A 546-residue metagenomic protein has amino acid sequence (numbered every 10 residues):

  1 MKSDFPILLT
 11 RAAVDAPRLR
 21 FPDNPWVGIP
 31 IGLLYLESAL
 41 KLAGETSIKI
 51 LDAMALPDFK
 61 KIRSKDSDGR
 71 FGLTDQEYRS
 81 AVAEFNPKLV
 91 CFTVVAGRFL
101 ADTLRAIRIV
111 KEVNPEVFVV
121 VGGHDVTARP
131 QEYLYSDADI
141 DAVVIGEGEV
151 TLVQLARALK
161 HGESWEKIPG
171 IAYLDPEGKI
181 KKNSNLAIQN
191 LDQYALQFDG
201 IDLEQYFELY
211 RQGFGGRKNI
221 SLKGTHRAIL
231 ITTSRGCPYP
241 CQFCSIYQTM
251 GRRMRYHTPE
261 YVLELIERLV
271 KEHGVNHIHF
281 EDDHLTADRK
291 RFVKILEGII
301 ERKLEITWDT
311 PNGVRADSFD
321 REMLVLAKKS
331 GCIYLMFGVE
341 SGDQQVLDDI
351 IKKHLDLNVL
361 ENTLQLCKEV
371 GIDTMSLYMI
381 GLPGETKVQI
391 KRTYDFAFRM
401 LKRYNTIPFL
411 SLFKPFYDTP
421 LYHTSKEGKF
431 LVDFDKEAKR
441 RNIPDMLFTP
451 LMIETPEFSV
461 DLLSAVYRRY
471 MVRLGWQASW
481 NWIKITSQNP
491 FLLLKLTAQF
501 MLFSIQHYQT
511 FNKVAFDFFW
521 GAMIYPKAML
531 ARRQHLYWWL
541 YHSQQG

Functional and structural regions predicted by a protein language model:
K2-L9, R79, N219, P420 (+1 more regions): Radical SAM enzyme core and accessory elements
P6, K88-L89, H277-H279: Structural motif
A13-P22, L174-L230: N-terminal [4Fe-4S]-dependent radical SAM core
A16-R18, P57, Y239, R289-K290 (+4 more regions): Flexible glycine/acidic-rich beta-alpha junction loops that bind and position SAM and/or redox cofactors in anaerobic
R18-L33: Glycine- and acidic-residue-enriched helix-capping/strand-helix junction motifs
G28, F198-M375, I380-L382, D395: Radical SAM [4Fe-4S] cluster-binding motif and immediate context
A39, S47-L191, D418: Glycine-rich beta-alpha loop elements in corrinoid/cobalamin-binding modules across cobalamin-dependent enzymes
P130-S136, M323, G384-R399: Catalytic cores of alpha/beta
